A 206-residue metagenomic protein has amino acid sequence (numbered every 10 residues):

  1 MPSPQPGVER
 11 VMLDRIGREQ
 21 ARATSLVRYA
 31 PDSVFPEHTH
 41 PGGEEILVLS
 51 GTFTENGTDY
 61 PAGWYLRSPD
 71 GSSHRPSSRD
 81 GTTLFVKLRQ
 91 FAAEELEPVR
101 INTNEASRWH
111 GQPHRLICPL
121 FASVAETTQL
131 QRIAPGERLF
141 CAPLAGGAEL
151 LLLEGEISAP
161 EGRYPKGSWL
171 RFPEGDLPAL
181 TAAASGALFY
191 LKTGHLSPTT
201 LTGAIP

Functional and structural regions predicted by a protein language model:
M1-A21, G81-T127, A204-P206: A short, N-terminal "cap"/entry segment at the start of jelly-roll beta-barrel domains of the cupin/DSBH fold
M1-D59: Ordered, small/hydrophobic-rich secondary-structure cores
R18, D59, D70-E95, R163 (+1 more regions): Ligand-binding loop in jelly-roll beta-barrel domains
A30-S33, H40-E55, C141-P160, K166: Glycine- and acidic-residue-biased ligand/ion/polar-headgroup-sensing regions
S33-P36, T54-E55, L66, D70-R75 (+3 more regions): Histidine-centered metal-chelating micro-motifs
L120, A125, A134-C141: Regulatory nucleotide-sensing modules
